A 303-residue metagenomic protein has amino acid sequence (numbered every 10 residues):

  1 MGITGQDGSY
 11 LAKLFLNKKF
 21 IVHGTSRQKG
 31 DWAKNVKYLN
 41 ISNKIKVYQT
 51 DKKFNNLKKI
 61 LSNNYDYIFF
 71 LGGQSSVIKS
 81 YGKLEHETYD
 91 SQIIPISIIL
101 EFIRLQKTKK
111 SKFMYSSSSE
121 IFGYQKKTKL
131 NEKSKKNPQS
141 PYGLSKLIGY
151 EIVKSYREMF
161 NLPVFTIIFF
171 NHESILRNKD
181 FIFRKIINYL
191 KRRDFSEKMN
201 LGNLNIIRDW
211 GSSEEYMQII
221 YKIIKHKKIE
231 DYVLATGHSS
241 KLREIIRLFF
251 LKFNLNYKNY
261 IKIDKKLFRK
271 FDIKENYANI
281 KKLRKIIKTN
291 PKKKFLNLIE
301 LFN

Functional and structural regions predicted by a protein language model:
M1-I168, H172, K293: N-terminal Rossmann-like NAD(P)+-binding domain of SDR-like oxidoreductases, especially those catalyzing
K52, S91-I94, K133, S140 (+7 more regions): Residue-level signal for the nucleotide or nucleotide-sugar donor/cofactor binding architecture
R104, I224-K228, F253, N303: Short, hydrophobic alpha-helical segments
K110-K112, V164-F165, E197-M199, E230 (+1 more regions): Residue-level recognition of the N-termini of beta-strands and the immediately preceding loop/turn
K127-K129, E151-I224, H238-S239, I246-F253: NAD(P)-dependent short-chain dehydrogenase/reductase
N203, E230-Y232, S240-R247, N254-E275 (+1 more regions): C-terminal "lid/loop" region of Rossmann-like NAD(P)-dependent oxidoreductases
K294-N303: Amphipathic terminal alpha-helices
